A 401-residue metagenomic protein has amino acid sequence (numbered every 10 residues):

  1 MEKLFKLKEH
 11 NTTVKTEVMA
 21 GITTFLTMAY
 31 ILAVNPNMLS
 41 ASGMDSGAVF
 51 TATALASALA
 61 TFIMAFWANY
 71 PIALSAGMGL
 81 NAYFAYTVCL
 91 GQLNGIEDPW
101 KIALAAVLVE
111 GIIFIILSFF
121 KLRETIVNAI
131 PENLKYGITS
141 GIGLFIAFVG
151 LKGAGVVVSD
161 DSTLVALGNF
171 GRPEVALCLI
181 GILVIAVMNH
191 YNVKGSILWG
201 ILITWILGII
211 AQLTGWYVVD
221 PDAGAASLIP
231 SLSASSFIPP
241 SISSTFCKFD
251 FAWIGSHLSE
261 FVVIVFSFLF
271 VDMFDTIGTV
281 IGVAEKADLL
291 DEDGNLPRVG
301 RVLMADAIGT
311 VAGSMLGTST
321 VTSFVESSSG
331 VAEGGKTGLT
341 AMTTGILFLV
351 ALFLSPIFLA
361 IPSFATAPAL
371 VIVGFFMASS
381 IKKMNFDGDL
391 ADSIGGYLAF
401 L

Functional and structural regions predicted by a protein language model:
M1-A48, V165-L167, I201-G300: Helix-loop-helix hairpins and the membrane-proximal interhelical loops of multi-pass alpha-helical transport proteins
E2-N35, A56, G77-I142, V283-M384: Helix-loop-helix junctions within the multi-pass membrane cores of secondary transporters/permeases
S40-S46, Y86-A103, E124-K135, L144-V187 (+1 more regions): Inter-helical loop and helix-membrane interface segments of multi-pass membrane transporters/permeases
S42-F62: Loop-to-helix transition at the N-terminal end of transmembrane alpha-helices
S57-M78: Juxtamembrane transmembrane-helix boundary signature
M64-A65, F114-S118, I185, N189 (+4 more regions): Structural signal for membrane-spanning alpha-helices in multi-pass inner-membrane proteins, emphasizing helix cores
F170, S379-L401: C-terminal membrane-solvent junction of multi-pass transporters and transport-like membrane proteins
L177-N192, S196-I210, A391-L401: Canonical bilayer-spanning transmembrane alpha-helix
